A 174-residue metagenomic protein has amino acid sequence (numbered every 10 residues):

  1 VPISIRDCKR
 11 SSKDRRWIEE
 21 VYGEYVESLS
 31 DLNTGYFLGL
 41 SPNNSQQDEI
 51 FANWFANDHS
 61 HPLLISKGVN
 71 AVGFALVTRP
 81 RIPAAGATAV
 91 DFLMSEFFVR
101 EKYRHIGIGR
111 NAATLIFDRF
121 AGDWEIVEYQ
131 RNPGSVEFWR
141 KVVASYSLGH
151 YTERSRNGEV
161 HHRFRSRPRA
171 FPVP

Functional and structural regions predicted by a protein language model:
I3-D31: A short beta-loop-alpha structural element at the N-terminal edge of CoA-dependent acyl/N-acetyltransferase catalytic
V26-F51: Conserved GNAT-fold acetyl-CoA-binding loop/helix
Q46-L64: A short helix-loop-beta-strand connector motif used in the catalytic cores of GNAT acetyltransferases and, in some
P62-L64, N70-R79, L93, F98: Conserved beta-strand in the GNAT
R81-M94, R104: A conserved beta-turn-beta hairpin within the catalytic core of GNAT-like acetyltransferases that forms part
L93-H105, E128-Q130: A short, internal acetyl-CoA/4′-phosphopantetheine-binding micro-motif in the GNAT/acyltransferase core
V99, H105-D118: Conserved acetyl-CoA-binding loop-helix of GNAT-fold acetyltransferases
E125-R140, A144, R154-N157: Conserved beta-strand-loop-alpha-helix junction that forms the acyl-donor binding cleft
